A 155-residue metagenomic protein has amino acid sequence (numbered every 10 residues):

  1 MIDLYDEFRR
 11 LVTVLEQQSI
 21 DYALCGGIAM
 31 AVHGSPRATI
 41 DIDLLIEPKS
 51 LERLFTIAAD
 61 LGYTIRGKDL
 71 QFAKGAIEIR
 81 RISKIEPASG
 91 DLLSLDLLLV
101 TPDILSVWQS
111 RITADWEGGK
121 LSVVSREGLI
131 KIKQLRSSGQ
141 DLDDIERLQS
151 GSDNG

Functional and structural regions predicted by a protein language model:
M1-G155: Compositionally biased terminal segments of proteins
